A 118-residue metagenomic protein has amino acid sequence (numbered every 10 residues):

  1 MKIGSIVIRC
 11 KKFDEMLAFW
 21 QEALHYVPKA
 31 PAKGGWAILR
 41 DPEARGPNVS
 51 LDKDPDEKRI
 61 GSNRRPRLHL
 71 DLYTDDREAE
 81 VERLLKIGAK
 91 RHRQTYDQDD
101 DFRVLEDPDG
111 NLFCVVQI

Functional and structural regions predicted by a protein language model:
M1-K2, S62-R67, D97: Short glycine-enriched loop/turn motifs at secondary-structure junctions
M1-L17, L68-L72, V116: N-terminal beta-strand motif that seeds the catalytic metal site of vicinal oxygen chelate
V7-N48, E80, K86, Q94 (+1 more regions): Core segments of cupin and vicinal oxygen chelate
K11-K12, P42-A44, D75, P108 (+1 more regions): Short loop segments at secondary-structure junctions
V27-R64, L112-I118: Conserved short beta-strand elements that form part of the metal-binding/catalytic scaffold of enzyme active sites
N63-L84: Mid-chain, well-packed structural core segment of small domains
K90-Q117: Short, compact, well-ordered microdomains
